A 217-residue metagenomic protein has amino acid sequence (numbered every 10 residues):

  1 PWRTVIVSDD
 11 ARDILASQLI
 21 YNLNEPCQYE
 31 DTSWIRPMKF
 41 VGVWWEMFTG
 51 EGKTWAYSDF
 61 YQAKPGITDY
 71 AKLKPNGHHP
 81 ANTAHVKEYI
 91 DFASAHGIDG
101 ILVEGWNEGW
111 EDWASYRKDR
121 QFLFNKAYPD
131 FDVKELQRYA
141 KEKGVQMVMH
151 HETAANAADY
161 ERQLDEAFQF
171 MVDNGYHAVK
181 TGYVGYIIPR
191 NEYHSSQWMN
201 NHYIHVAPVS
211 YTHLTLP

Functional and structural regions predicted by a protein language model:
P1-E142, H151: Conserved structural scaffold segments of CAZyme catalytic domains across common CAZy folds
M38, M47, M147-M149, M171 (+1 more regions): Detector for methionine-enriched segments
P65-T68, F131-Q137, E142-I187: Active-site-adjacent "subsite" loops/lids of carbohydrate-active enzymes
G77, L123-F131, A154-R162, R190-N201: Alpha-helix capping and helix-loop boundary segments enriched in small/acidic/polar residues
A93, A140, M171, A207-Y211: A generic structural signal for well-ordered alpha-helical segments
R117-K118, Y186-Y193: Active-site-proximal beta-alpha loop/turn segments in soluble metabolic enzymes
Y203-H205: Extended, well-folded interaction surfaces typified by the phenylalanyl-tRNA synthetase beta subunit core
T212-P217: Conserved small/polar residues in nucleotide/adenosyl-binding loops
